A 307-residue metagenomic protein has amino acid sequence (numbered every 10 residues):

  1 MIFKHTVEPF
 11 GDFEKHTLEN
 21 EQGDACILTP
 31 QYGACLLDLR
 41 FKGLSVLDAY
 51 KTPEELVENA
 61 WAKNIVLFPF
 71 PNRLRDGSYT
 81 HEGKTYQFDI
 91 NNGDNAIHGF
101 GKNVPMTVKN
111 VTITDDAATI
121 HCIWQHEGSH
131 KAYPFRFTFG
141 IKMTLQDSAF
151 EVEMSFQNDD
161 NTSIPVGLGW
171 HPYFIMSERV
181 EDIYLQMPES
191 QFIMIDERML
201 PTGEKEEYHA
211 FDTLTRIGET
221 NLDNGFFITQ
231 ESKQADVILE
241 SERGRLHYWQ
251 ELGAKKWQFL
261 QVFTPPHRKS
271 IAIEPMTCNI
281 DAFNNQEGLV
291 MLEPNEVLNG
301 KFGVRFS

Functional and structural regions predicted by a protein language model:
M1-Y86, I90, S232-A254, L298-F306: Beta-strand-rich N-terminal accessory domains
I2, Y86-F88, S163-P165, Y173-Q250: Active-site/ligand-binding surface loops and adjacent short beta/alpha elements that line catalytic pockets across
I2-F10, D89-Q146: Extended, loop-rich substrate-binding clefts of extracytoplasmic carbohydrate-active enzymes
P30, G128-V166, W170-P172, S177: Acidic, contiguous internal or C-terminal segments within carbohydrate-active enzymes that form a structured patch used
T80-K84, K109-I120, T144-A149, S177-D182 (+2 more regions): A short, structured loop/turn motif at beta-sheet edges
A96-V111, R216-G288: Acidic/His-leaning functional-site neighborhoods
I141, A149-E151, E296-S307: C-terminal or internal capping secondary-structure element at the end of a domain, subdomain, or sheet
G288-V297: Intrinsically disordered, low-complexity Pro/Gly/Ser/Thr-rich segments with frequent PxxP/GP/PP motifs and embedded
